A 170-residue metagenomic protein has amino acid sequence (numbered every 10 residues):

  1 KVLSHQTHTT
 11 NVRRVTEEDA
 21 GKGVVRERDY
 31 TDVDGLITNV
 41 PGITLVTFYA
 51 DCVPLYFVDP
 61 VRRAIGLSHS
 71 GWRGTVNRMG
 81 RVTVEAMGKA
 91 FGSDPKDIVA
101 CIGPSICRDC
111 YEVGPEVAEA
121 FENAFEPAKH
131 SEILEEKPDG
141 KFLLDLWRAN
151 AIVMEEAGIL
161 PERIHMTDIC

Functional and structural regions predicted by a protein language model:
K1-C170: Active-site microenvironment for binding and transforming phosphate-containing groups
